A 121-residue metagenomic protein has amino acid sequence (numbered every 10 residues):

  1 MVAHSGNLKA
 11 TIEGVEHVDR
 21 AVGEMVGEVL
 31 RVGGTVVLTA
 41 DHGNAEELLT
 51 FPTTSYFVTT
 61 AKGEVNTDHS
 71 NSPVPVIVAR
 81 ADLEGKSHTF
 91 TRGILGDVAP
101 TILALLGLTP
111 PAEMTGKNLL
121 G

Functional and structural regions predicted by a protein language model:
M1-G121: Feature captures the catalytic ectodomains and active-site-proximal regions of enzymes that hydrolyze or transfer
